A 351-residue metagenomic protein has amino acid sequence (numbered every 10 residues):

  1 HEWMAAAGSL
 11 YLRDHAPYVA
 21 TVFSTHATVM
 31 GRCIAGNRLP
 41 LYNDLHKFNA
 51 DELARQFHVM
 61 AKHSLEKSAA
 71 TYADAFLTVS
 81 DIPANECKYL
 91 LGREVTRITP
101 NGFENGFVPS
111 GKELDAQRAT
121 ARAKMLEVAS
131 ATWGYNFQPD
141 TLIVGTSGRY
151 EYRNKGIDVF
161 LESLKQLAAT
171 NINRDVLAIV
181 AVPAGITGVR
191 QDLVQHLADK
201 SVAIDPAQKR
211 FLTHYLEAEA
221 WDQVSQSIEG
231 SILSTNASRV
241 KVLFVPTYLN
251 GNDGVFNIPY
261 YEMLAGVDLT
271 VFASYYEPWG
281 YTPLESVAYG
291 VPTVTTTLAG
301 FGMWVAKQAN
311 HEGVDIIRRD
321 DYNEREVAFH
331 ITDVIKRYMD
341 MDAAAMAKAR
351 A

Functional and structural regions predicted by a protein language model:
H1-A351: Catalytic cores of nucleotide-sugar-dependent glycosyltransferases that transfer UDP/GDP/TDP-activated
